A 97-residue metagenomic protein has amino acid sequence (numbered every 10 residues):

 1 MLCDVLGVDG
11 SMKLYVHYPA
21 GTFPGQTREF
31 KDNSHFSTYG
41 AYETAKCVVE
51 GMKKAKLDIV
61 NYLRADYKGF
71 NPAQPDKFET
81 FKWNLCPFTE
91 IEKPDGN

Functional and structural regions predicted by a protein language model:
M1-V8: Surface-exposed loop and adjacent secondary-structure segments within mature catalytic domains
V8-N97: Conserved catalytic region of serine esterases and O-acyltransferases that act on ester linkages in lipids
